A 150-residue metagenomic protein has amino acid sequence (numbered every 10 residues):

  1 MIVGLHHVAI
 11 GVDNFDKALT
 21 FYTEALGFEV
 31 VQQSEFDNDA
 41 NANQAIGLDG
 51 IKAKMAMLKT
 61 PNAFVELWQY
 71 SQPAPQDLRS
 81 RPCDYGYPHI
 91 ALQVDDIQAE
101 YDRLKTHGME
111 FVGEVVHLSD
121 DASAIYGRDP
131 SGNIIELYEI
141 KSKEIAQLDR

Functional and structural regions predicted by a protein language model:
L5-D13, K54-E66, Y70, L78-R103 (+1 more regions): Vicinal oxygen chelate
I10, Q33, L92, Q98-R150: Vicinal oxygen chelate
G11-N62, T106: Core segments of cupin and vicinal oxygen chelate
D39-Q44, A74-L78, I145-Q147: A short, acidic/glycine-rich surface segment
D49, Q72-P73, D96-I97, H117-L118: Short beta->alpha connector loops
Q69-P75, E139-I140: Acetyl-CoA-dependent GNAT
